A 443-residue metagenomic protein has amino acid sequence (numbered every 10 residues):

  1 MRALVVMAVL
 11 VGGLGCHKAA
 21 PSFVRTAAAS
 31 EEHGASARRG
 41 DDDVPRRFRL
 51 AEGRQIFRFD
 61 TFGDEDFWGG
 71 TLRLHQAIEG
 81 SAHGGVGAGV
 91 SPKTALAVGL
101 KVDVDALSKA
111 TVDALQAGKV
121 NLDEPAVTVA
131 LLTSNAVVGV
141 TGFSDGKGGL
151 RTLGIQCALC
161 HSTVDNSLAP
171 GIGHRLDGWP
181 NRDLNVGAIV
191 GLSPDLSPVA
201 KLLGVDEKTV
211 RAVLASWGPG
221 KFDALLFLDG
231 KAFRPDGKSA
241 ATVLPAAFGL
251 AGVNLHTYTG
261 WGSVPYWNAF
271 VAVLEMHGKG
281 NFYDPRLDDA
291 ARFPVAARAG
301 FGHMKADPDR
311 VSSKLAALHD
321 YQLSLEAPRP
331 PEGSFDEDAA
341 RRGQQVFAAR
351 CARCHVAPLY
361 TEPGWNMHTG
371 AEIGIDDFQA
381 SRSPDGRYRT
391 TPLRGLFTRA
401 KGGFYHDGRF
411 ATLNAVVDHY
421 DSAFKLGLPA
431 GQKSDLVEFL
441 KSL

Functional and structural regions predicted by a protein language model:
L4-G13: Bacterial N-terminal signal peptides
L14-L443: Periplasmic c-type cytochrome electron-transfer domains
